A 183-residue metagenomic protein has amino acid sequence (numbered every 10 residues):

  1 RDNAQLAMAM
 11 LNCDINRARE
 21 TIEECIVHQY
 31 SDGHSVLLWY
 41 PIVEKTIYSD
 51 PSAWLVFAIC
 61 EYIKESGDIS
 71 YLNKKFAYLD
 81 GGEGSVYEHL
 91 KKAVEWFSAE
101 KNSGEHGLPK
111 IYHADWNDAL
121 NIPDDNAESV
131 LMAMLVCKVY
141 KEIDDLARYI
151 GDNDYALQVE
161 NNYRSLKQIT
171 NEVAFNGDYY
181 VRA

Functional and structural regions predicted by a protein language model:
N3, A7-H106, S129-A133, C137: Aromatic-rich carbohydrate-recognition surfaces in CAZymes
E24-V36, G104-A119, F175-A183: Active-site-adjacent bridging/hinge elements
V36-L37, L135-A183: Catalytic cores of carbohydrate-active enzymes
V43-E44, S85, D124, L131 (+1 more regions): A structural signal for alpha-helical segments
W54, A119-I122, S165, Y180-R182: A generic signature of intrinsically disordered, low-complexity regions enriched in glycine/proline and charged/polar
L55, K64, P109, Q168 (+1 more regions): Short linear sequence motifs
D115-L131: Acidic/Ser/Thr-rich, low-complexity mid-to-C-terminal regulatory regions of eukaryotic proteins
